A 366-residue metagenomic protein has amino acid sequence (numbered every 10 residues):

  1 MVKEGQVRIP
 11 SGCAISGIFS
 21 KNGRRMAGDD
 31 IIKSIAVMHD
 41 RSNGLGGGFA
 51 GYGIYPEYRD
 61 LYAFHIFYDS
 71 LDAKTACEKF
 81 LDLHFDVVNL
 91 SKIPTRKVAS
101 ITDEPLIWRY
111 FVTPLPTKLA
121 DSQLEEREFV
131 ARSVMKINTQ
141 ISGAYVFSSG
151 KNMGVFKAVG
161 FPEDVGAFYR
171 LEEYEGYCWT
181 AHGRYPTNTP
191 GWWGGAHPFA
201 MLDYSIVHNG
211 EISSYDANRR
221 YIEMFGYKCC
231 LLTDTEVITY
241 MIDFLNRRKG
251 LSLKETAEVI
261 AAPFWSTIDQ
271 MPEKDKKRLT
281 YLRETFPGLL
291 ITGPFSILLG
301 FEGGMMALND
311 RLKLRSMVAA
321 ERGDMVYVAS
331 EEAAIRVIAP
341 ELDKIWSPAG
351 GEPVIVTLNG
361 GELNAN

Functional and structural regions predicted by a protein language model:
M1-N366: Conserved short alpha-helical segments that host acidic/polar catalytic motifs at enzyme active sites
